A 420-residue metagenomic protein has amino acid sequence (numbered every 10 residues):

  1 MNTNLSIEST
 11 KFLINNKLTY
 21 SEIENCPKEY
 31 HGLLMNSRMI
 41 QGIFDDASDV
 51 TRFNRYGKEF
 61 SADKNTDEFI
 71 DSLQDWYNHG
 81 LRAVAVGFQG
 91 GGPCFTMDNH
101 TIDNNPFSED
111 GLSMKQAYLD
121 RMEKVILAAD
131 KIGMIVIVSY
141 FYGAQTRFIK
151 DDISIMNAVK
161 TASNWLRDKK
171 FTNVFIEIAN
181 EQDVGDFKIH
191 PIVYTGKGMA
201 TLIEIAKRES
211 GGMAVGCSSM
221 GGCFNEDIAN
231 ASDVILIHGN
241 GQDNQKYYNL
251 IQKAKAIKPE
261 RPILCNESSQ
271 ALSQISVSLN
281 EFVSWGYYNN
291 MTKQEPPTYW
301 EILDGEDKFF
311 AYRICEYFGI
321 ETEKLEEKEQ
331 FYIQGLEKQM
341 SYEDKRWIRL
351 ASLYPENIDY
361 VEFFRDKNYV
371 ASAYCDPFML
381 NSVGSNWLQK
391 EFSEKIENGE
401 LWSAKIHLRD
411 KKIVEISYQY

Functional and structural regions predicted by a protein language model:
T3, S9-I14, L18-D63, K255-A256 (+2 more regions): Extended substrate-binding grooves/exosites of carbohydrate-active enzymes
T3-K131: Active-site-adjacent substrate/metal-binding segments within catalytic domains of carbohydrate-active enzymes
Q41, A85-F95, Y140-A144, A179-Q182 (+1 more regions): Short, solvent-exposed turn/loop segments enriched in Gly/Ser/Thr/Pro and often Arg
R52-T66, D103-L119, Y142-S154, A179-V193 (+2 more regions): The substrate-binding groove and active-site-proximal loops of carbohydrate-active enzymes, especially glycoside
R82, G133-I135, S284: Residue-level detector of anion-binding/catalytic polar loops
M114-I149, I153-S154, A162-L166, I176: Substrate-binding cleft of carbohydrate-active enzyme catalytic domains
N157-K160, F171-E316: Extracellular glycoside hydrolase catalytic/binding regions
E327-Y420: Long, low-complexity serine/threonine/glycine- and acidic-rich segments characteristic of extracellular
